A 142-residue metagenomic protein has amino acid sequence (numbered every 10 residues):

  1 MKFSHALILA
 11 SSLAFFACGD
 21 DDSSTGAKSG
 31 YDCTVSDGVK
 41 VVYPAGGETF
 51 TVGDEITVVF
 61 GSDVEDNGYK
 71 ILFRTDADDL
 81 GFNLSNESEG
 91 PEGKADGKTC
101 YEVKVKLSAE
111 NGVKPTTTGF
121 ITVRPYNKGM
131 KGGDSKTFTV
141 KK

Functional and structural regions predicted by a protein language model:
K2-L9: Sec-dependent signal peptide recognition, specifically the positively charged N-region followed immediately by
S11-S12, G26: Residue-level signal for mature regions of secreted extracellular proteins and peptides
A14-A17: C-terminal motif of bacterial Sec signal peptides marking the signal peptidase cleavage site
G19-K142: Extended, solvent-exposed regions of the mature portions of secreted/cell-surface glycoproteins
